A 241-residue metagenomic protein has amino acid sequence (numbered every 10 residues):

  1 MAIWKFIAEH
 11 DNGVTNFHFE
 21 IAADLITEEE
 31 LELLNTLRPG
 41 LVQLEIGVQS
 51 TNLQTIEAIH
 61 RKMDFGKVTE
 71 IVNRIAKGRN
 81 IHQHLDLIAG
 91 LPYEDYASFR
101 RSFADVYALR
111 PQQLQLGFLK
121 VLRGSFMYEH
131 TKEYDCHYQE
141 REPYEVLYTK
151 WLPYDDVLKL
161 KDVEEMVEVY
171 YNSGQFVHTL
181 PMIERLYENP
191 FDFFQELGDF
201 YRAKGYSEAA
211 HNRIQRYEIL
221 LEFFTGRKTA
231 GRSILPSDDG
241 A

Functional and structural regions predicted by a protein language model:
M1-L91: Conserved SAM/AdoMet-binding glycine-rich loop
N12-E20, G47-T51, I75-N80, P111-R123 (+2 more regions): Short, surface-exposed, charge-dense and proline/glycine-enriched linear segments
H18-E29, N52-D64, L85-L91, F118-H130 (+2 more regions): Hydrophobic transmembrane alpha-helix bundles
E29-L34, Y93-R110: Catalytic cores of alpha/beta
Q54-I59, L91-A97, R110-G198: Flexible glycine/acidic-rich beta-alpha junction loops that bind and position SAM and/or redox cofactors in anaerobic
V68-I71, S102, L160: Hydrophobic side chains in well-ordered alpha-helices
E165-A241: Radical SAM enzyme core and accessory elements
